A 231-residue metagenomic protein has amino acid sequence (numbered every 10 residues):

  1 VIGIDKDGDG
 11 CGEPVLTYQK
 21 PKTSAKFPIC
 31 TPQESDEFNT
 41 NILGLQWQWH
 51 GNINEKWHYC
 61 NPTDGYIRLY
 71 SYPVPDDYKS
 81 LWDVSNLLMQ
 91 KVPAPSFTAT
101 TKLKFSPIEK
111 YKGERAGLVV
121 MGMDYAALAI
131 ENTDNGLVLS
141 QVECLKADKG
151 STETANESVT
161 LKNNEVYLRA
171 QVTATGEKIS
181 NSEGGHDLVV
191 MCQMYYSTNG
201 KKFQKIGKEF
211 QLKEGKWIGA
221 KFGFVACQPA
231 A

Functional and structural regions predicted by a protein language model:
G3-A231: Extracellular glycan-recognition regions
